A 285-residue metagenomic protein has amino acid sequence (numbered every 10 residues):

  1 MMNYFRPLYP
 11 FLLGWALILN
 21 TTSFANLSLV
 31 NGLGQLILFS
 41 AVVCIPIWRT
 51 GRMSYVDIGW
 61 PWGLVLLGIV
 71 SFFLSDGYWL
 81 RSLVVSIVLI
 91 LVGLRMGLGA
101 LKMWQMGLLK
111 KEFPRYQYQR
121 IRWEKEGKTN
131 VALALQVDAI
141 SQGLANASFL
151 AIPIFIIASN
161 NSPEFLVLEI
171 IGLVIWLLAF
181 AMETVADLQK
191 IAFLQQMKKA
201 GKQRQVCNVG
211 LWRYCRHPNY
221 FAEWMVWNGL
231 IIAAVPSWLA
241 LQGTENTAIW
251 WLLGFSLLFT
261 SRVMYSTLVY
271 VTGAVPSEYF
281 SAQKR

Functional and structural regions predicted by a protein language model:
M1-L12: N-terminal membrane topogenic signal
M2, I47-G59, L98-P114, R122-S141 (+2 more regions): Interhelical loop and helix-boundary elements at the membrane-water interface of polytopic inner-membrane proteins
F11-S40, L64-G107, G143-Q189, K198-R285: Hydrophobic transmembrane alpha-helices
I37-P46, R52: Intramembrane alpha-helical segments
A41-V42, S54-P61, V65: Short N-terminal amphipathic alpha-helix/helix-capping patch enriched in small hydrophobics with frequent Ser/Thr
K111-W123, Q196-N208: Juxtamembrane inter-helical linkers in multi-pass membrane proteins
A192-L194: Membrane-interface helix/loop boundary segments of multi-pass membrane proteins
